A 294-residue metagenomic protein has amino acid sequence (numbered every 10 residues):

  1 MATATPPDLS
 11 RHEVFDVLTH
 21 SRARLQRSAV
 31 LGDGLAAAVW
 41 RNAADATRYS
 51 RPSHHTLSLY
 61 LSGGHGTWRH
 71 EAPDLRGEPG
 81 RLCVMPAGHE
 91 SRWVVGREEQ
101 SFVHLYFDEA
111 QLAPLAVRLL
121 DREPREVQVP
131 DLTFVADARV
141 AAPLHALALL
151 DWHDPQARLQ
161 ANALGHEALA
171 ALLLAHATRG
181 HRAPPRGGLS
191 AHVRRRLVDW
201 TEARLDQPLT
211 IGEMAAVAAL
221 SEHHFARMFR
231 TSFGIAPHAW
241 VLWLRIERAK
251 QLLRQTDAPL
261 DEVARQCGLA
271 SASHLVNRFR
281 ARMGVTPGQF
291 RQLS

Functional and structural regions predicted by a protein language model:
M1-V17: OB/S1-fold single-stranded nucleic-acid-binding modules and their adjacent gly/ser/pro-rich low-complexity linkers
F15-V17, R22-R125, D154, R158: N-terminal regulatory/effector-sensing and dimerization cores that precede helix-turn-helix DNA-binding domains
G96, R118-L119, A175, L252 (+1 more regions): Residue-level signal for well-ordered alpha-helical positions
E123-A141, L150-Q207, I211-A218, T231-A236 (+1 more regions): Short, Lys/Arg-enriched, Trp-marked, Pro/Gly-tolerant hinge/linker segments that flank
A171, R196-A203, Q207-E247, A264-L293: Basic/polar phosphate-binding segments, predominantly the helix-turn-helix DNA-binding elements of transcriptional
P208, D257-A258: Residue at a beta-strand N-cap/secondary-structure junction
